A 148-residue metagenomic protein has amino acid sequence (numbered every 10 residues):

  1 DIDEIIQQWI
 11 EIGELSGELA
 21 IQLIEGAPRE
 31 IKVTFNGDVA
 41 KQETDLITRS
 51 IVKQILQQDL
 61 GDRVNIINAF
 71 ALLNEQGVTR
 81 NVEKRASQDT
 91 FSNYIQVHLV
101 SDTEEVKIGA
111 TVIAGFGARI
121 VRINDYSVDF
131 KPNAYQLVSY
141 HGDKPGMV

Functional and structural regions predicted by a protein language model:
D1-V148: A conserved regulatory-domain signal marking ACT and ACT-like small-molecule sensing domains and adjacent regulatory
